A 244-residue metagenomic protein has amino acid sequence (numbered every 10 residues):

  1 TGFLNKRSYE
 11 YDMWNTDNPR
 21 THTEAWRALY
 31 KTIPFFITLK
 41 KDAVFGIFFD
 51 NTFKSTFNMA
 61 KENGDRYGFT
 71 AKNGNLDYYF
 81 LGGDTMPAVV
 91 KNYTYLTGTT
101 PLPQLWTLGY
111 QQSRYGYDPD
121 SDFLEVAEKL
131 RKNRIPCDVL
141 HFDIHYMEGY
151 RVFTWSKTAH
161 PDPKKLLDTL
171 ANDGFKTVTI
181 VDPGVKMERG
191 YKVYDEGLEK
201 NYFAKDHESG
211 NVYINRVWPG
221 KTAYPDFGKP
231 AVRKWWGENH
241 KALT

Functional and structural regions predicted by a protein language model:
T1-Q104, R114-Y115, D120, A127-K132: Catalytic and substrate-binding clefts that recognize carbohydrates or anionic sugar/phosphate headgroups
P101-T244: Aromatic-lined carbohydrate-binding/catalytic grooves of carbohydrate-active enzymes
